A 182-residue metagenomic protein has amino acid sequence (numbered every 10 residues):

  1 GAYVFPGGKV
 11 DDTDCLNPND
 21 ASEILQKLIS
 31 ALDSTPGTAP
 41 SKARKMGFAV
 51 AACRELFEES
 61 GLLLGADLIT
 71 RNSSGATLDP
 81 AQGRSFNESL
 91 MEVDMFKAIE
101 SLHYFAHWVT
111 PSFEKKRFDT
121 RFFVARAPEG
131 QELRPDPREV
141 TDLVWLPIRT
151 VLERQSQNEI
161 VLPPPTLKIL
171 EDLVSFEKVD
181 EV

Functional and structural regions predicted by a protein language model:
G1-V182: N-terminal leader/linker segments that precede catalytic domains of diphosphate-processing enzymes
